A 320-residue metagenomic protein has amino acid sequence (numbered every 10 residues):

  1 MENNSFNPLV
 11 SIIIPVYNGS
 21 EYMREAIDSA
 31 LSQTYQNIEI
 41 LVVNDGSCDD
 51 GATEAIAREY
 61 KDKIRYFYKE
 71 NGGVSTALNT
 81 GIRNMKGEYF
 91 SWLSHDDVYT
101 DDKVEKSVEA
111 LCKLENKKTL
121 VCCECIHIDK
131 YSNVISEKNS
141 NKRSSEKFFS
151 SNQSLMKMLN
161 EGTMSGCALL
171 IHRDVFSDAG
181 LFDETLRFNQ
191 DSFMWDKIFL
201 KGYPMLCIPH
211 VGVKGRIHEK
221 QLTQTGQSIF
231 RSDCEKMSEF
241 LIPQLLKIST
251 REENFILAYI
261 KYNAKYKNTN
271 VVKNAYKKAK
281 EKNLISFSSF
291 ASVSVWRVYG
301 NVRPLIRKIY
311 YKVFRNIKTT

Functional and structural regions predicted by a protein language model:
M1-L31: N-proximal low-complexity "stem/linker" segments adjacent to membrane-targeting elements
E2-N7, L159, L200, M205 (+1 more regions): C-terminal subregions of glycosyltransferases and related glycan-biosynthesis enzymes
I27-Y68: Acidic donor-binding segment of Leloir-type glycosyltransferases
G51-A52, L78, Y99-K106, Y131-S132 (+1 more regions): Acidic donor-diphosphate engagement hotspot in glycosyltransferases and nucleotidyltransferases that stabilizes
A52-E54, K69-M85, K106: Glycine-rich, basic loop-to-helix element that forms the pyrophosphate-binding segment of sugar-nucleotide handling
R83, R143-M237: Conserved nucleotide-sugar donor-binding catalytic segment
F90: Short aromatic/hydrophobic "clamp" motif used to bind/position activated sugar donors
D102-E137: Conserved donor NDP-sugar-binding/catalytic core segment of glycosyltransferases
